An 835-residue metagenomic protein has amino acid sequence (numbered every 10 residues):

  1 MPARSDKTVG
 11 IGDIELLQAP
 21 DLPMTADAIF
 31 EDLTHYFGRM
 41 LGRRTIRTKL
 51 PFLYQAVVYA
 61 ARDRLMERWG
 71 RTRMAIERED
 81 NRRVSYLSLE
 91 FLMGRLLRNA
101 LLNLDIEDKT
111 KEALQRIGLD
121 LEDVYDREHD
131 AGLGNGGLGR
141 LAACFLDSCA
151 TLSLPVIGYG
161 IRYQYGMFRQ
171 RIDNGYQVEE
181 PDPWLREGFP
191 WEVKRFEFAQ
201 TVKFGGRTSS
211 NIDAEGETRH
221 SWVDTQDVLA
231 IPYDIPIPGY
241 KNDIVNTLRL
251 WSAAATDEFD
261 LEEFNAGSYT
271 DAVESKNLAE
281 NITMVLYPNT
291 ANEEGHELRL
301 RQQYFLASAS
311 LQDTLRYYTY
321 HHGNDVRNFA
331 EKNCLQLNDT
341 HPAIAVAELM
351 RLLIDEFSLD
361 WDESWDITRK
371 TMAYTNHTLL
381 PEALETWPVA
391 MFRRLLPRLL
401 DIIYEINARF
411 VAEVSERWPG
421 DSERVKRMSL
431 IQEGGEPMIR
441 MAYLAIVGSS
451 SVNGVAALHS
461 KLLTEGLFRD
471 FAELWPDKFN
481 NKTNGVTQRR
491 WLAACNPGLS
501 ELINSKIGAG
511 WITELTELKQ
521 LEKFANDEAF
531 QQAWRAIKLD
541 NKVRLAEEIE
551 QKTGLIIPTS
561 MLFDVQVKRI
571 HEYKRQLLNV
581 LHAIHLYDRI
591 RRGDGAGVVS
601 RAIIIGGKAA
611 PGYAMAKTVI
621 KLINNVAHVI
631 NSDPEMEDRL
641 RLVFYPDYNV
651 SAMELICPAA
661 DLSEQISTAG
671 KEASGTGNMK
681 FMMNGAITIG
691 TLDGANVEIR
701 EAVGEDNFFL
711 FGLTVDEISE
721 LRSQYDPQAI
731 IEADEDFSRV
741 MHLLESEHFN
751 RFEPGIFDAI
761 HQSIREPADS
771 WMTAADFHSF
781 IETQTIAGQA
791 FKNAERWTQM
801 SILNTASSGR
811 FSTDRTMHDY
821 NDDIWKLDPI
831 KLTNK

Functional and structural regions predicted by a protein language model:
P2-K835: A conserved ligand/cofactor-binding region detector
